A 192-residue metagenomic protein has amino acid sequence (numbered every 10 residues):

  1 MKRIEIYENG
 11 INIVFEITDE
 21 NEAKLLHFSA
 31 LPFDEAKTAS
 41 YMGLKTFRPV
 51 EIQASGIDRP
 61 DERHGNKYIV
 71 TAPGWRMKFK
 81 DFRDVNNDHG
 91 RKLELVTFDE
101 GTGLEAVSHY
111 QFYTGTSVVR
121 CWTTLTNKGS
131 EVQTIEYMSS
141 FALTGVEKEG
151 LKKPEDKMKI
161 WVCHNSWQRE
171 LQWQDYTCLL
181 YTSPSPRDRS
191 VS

Functional and structural regions predicted by a protein language model:
K2-F82: Acidic-aromatic substrate-binding/catalytic surfaces of carbohydrate-active enzymes
R3, D19-P32, K78-N86, E94 (+3 more regions): Short, well-ordered strand-loop elements centered on a beta-strand within folded domains, enriched for acidic residues
E8, T97-G101, N127: Short acidic, glycine-rich loop/turn motifs
D58-V118: Extended, loop-rich substrate-binding clefts of extracytoplasmic carbohydrate-active enzymes
L104, H109-Q172: Acidic (Asp/Glu-rich), glycine- and aromatic
L171-L180: Polar, glycine-rich mid-to-C-terminal structural blocks that act as macromolecule-binding/assembly scaffolds
Y181-D188: Conserved small/polar residues in nucleotide/adenosyl-binding loops
